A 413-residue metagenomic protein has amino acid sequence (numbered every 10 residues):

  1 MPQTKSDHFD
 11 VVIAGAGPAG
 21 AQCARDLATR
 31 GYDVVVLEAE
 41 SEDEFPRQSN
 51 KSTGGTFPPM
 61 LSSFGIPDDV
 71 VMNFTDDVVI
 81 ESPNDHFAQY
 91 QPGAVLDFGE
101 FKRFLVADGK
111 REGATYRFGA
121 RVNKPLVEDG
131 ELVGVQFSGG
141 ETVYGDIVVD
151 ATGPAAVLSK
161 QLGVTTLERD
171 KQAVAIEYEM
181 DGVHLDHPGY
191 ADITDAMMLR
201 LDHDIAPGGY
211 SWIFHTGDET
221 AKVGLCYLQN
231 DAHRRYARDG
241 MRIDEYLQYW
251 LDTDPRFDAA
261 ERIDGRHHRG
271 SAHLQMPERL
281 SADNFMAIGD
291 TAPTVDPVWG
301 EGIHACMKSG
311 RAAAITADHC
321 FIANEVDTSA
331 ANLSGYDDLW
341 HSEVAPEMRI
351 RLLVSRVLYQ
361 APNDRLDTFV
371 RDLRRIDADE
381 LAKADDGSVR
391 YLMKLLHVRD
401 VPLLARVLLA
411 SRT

Functional and structural regions predicted by a protein language model:
P2-A19: Beta1/beta-strand and adjacent pyrophosphate-binding region of the FAD-binding site in flavoprotein oxidoreductases
V12-A16, R25-S49: Glycine-rich FAD pyrophosphate-binding loop
A16, R111-R256: Predominantly flavin-linked oxidoreductase catalytic cores and closely associated redox partners
Y32, S41-V79: N-terminal FAD cofactor-binding segment of flavoenzymes
E81-D97, G134, G224-N230: Helix-loop-beta segment of a Rossmann-like dinucleotide-binding subdomain
A88-A107, Y178, H233-M241: Short beta-strand to alpha-helix junction loop
V95, V122-K124, T142, R238-T316 (+1 more regions): FAD/FMN-dependent oxidoreductases across multiple families
D318-T413: C-terminal helical "tail/cap" subdomain of flavin- and related membrane-associated enzymes
